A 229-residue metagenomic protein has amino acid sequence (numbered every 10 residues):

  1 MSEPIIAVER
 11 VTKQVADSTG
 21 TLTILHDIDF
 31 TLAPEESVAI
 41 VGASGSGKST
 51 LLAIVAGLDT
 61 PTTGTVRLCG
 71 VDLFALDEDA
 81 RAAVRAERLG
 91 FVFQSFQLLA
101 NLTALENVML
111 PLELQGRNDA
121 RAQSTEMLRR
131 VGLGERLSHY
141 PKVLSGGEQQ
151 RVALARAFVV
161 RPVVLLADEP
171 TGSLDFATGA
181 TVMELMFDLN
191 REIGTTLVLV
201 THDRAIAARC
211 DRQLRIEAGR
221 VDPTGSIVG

Functional and structural regions predicted by a protein language model:
P4-I216: ABC family nucleotide-binding domain
Q213-G225: H-loop (His-switch) and adjacent beta-strand-loop-beta switch element of ABC-type ATPase nucleotide-binding domains
V228-G229: ABC ATPase nucleotide-binding domains
